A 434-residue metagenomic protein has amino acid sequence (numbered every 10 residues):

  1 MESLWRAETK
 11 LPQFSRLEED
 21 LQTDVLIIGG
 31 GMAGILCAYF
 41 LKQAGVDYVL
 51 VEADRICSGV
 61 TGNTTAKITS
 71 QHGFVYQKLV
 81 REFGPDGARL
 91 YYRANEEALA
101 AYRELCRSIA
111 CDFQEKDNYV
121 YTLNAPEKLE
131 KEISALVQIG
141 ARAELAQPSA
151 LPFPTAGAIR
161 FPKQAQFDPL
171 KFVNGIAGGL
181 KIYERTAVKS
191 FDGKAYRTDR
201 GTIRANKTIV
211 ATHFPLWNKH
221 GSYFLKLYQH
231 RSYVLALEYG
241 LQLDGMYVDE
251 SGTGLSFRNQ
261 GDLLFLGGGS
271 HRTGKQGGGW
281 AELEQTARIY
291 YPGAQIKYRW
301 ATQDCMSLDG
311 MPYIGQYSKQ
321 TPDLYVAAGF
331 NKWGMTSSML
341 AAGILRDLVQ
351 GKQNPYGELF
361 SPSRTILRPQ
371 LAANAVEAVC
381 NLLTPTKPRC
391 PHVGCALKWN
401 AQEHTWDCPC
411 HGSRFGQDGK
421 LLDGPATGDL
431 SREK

Functional and structural regions predicted by a protein language model:
M1-V25: Extreme N-terminal leader/targeting segments of oxidoreductases
E2-A7, F74-V80, R103-F172: Flavin (FAD/FMN) cofactor-binding and adjacent substrate-gating region of FAD-dependent oxidoreductase domains
T23-L50: N-terminal Rossmann-like FAD-binding beta1-loop-alpha1 element of flavoenzymes
Q43-N63: Glycine-rich FAD pyrophosphate-binding loop
A135, A158-K207, A211: Helical element adjacent to the flavin cofactor pocket in flavoenzyme catalytic cores
F191-G193, R197-N259: Flavin-dependent oxidoreductases
G240-L243, D262, H271-M306: Flavin-binding catalytic cores
S251-G252, W280-E282, G293-L371, T386: C-terminal catalytic lobe of FAD-dependent flavoproteins
